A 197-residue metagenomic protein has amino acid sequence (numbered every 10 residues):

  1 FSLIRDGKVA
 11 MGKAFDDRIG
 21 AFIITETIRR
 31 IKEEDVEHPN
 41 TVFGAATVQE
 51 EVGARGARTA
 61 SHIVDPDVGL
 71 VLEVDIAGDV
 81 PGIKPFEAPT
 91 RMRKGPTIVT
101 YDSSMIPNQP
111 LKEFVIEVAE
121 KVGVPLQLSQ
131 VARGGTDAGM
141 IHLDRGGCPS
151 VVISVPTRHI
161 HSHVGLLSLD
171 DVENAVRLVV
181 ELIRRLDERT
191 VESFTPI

Functional and structural regions predicted by a protein language model:
F1-I4, E87, P149-S154: Acidic-glycine-rich active-site phosphate/pyrophosphate-binding loop
S2, V42-V52, V74-I76, T157-H159: Acidic, glycine-rich active-site loops and adjacent beta-strand->loop/helix elements that engage anionic groups
G7-E51, A175-L182: Alpha-helical metal-binding/catalytic segments enriched in His/Glu/Asp
T47-R55, A132-G135: Active-site glycine- and acidic-residue-rich loops that bind and position anionic ligands or nucleotide-like cofactors
A54-R58, V80-K84, G139-M140, H163-V164: Short, well-ordered secondary-structure micro-motifs
A60-V80: A glycine-rich helix N-cap at a beta->alpha junction
P66, I83-I98: Active-site loop ensemble at the mouth of alpha/beta enzyme cores that anchors a bound cofactor
R91-V176, L182-I197: Active-site-adjacent substrate-binding region of metalloamidase/peptidase-like peptide-processing proteins
